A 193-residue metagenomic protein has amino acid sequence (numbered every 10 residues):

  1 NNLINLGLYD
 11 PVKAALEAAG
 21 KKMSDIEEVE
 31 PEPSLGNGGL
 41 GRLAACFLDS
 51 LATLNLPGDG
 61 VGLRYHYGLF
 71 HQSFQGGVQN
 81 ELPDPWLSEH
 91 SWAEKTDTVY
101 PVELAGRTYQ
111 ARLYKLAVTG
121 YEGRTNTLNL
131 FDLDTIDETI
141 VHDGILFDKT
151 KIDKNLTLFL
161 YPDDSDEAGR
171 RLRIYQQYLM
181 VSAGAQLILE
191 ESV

Functional and structural regions predicted by a protein language model:
N1-V193: A conserved ligand/cofactor-binding region detector
